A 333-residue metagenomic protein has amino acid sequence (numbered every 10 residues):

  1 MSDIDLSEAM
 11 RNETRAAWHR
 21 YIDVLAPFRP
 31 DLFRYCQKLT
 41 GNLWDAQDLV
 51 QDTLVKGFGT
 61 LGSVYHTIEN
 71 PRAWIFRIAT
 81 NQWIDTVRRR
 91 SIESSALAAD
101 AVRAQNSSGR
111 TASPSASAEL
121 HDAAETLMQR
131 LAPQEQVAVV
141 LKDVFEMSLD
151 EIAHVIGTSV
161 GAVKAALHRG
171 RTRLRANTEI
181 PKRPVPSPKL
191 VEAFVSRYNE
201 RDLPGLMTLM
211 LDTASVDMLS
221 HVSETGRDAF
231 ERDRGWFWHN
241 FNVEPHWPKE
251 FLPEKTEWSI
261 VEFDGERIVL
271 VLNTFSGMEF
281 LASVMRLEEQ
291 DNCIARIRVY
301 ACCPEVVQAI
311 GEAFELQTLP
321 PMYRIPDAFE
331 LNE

Functional and structural regions predicted by a protein language model:
M1-R11: Extreme N-terminal regulatory/targeting segments of RNA polymerase sigma factors
E8, S95-R103: Residue-level detector of intrinsically disordered, flexible termini and proteolytic processing junctions
W18-D23, R29-P30, Q37-W44, D52-V55 (+8 more regions): C-terminal and inter-domain tail/linker signature
D100-S113: Terminal, contiguous helix-loop blocks that mediate binding/assembly
